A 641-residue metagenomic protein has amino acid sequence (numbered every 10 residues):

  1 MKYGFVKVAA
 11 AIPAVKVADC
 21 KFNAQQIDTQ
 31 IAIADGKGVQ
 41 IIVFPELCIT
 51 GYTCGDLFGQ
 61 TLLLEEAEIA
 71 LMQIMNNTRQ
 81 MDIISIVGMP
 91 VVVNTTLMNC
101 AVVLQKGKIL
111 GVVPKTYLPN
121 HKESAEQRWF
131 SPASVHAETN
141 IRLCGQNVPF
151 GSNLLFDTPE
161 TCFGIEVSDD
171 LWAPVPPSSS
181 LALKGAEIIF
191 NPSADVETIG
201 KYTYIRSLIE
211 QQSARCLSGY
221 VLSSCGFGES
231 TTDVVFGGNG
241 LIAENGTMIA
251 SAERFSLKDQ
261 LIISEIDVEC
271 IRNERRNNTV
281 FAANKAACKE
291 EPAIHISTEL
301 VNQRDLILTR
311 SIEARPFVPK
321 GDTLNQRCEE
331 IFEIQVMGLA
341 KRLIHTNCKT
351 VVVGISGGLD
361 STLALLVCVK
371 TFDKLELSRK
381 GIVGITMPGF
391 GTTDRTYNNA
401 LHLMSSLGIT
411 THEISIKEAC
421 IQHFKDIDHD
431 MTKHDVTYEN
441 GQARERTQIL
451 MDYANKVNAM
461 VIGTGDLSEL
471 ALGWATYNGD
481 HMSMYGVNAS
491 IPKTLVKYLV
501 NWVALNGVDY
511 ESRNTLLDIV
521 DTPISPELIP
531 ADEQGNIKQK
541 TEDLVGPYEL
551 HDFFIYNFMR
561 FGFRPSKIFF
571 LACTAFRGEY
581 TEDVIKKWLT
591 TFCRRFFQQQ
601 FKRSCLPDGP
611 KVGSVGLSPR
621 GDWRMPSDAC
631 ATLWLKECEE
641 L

Functional and structural regions predicted by a protein language model:
M1-G354, K370-R379, T411: Enzyme catalytic cores with a strong preference for nitrogen-chemistry domains
V6-K7, V15, N23, P159 (+5 more regions): ATP/NTP-dependent adenylation/nucleotidyl-transfer catalytic domains that generate, transfer, or process NMP-activated
